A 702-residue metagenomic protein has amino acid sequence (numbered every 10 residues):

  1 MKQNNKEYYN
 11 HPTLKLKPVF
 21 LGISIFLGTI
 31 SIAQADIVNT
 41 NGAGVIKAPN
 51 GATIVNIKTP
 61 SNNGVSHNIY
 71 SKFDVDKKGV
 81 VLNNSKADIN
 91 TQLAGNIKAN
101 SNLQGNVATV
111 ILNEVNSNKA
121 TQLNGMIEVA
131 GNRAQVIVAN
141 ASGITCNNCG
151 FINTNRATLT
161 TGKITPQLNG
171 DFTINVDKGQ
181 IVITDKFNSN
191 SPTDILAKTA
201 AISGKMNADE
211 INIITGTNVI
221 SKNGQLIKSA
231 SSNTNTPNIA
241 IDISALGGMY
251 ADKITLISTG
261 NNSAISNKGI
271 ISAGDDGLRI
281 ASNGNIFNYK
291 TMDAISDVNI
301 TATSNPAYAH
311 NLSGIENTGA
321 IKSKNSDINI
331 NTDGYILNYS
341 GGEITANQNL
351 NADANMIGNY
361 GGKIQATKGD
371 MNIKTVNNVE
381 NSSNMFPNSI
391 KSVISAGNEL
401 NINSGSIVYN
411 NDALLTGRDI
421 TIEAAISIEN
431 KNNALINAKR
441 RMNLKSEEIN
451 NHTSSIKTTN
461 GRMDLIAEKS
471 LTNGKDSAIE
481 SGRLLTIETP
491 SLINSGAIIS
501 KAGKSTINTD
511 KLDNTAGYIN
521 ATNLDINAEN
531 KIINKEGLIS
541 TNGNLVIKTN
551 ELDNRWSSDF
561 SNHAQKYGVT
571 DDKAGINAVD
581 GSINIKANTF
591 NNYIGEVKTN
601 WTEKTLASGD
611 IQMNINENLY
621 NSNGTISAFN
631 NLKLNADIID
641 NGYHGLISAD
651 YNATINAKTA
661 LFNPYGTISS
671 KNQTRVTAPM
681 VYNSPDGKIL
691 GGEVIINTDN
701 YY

Functional and structural regions predicted by a protein language model:
M1, P12-L14, V19, I25 (+10 more regions): Intrinsic-disorder/low-complexity peptide segments enriched for small residues
K2-L16, I23-S272, A281: Solvent-exposed adhesion/ligand-recognition segments of exported proteins
K15-K17, G22, G28, A94 (+4 more regions): Compositionally biased amphipathic helical and low-complexity segments enriched in hydrophobic
N62-G64, V80-L82, A87-I89, S117-T121 (+66 more regions): Extracellular beta-strand scaffolds
